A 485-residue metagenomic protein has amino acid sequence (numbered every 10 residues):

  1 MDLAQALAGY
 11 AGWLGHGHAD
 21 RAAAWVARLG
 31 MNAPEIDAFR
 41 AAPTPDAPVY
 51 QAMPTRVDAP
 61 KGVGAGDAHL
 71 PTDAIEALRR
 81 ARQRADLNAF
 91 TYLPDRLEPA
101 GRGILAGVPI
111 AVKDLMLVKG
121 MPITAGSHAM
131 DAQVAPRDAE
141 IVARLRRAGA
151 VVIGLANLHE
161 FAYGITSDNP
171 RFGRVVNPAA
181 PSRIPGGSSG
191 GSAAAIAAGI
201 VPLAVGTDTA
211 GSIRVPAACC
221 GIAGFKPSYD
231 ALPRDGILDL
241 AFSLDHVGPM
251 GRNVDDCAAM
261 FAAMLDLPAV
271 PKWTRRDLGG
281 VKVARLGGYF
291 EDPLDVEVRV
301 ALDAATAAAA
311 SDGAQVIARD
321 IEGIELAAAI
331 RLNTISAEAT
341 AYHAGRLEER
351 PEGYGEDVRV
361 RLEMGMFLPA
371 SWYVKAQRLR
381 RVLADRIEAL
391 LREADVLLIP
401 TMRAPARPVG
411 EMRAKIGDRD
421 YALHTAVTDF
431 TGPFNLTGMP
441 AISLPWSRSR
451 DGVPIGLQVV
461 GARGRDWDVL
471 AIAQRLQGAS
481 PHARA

Functional and structural regions predicted by a protein language model:
L3-V134, F161-Y163, A485: Short, well-ordered alpha-helical
L14, A77, F90, C257 (+5 more regions): Residue-level signal for inorganic ion chemistry
R56-P60, G64, L105-A125, G280-K282 (+5 more regions): Short helix-loop capping/hinge segments that flank enzyme active sites or metal/cofactor-binding pockets
D73, V296-R319, A344-E349, Y373-A394 (+1 more regions): Acyltransferase
R84, I104-H246, G288, T401-D420: Short glycine/serine-rich loop/turn segments
A143, A198, P202-E291, D303-D312 (+4 more regions): Structural helix-boundary/capping segments
V201, A394-D395: Short, high-confidence coil segments that cap the C-terminus of an alpha-helix and link into the following beta-strand
I416-T428, G432: Active-site-proximal gating segment of KS-fold condensing enzymes and close homologs
